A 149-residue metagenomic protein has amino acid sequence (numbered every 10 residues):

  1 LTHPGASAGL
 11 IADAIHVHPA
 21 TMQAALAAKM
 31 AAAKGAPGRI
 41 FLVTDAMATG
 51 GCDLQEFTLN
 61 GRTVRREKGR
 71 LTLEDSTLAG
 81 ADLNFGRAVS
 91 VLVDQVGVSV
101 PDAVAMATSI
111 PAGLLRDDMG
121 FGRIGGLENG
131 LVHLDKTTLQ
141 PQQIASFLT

Functional and structural regions predicted by a protein language model:
L1-A107, L114-D118, T137-L139, F147: Active-site-adjacent C-terminal substructures of enzyme catalytic domains
D118-T149: C-terminal cap of metal-dependent C-N hydrolases
